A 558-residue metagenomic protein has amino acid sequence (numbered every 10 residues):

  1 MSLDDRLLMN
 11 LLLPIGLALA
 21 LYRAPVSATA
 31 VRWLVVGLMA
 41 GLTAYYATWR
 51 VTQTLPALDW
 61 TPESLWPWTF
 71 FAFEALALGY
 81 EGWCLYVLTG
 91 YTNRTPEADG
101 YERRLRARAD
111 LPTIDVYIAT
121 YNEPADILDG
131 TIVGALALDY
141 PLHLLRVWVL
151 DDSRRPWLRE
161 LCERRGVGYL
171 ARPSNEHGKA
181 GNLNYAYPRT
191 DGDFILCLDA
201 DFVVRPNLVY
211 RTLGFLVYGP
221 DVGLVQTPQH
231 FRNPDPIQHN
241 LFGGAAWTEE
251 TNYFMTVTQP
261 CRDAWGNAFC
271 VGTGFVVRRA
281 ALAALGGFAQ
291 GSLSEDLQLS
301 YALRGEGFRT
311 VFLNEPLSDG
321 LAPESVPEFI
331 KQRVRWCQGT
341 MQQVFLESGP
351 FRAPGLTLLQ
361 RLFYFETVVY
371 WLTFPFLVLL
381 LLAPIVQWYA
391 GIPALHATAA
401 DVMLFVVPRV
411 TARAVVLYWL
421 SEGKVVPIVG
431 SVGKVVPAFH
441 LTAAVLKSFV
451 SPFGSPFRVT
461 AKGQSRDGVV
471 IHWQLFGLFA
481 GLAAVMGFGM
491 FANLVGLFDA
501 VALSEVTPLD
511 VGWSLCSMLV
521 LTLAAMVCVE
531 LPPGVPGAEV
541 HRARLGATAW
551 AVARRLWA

Functional and structural regions predicted by a protein language model:
M1-N10, A18-W33, D59-L65, Y91-L105 (+2 more regions): Basic/Trp-rich segment in TM-proximal cytosolic loops or flexible interdomain/linker regions
M1-R108, C162, F363-T367, T373-L380 (+3 more regions): N-terminal membrane-anchoring/stem segments of glycan-assembly enzymes
V87, L170-F194, P206-L293, R304-G305 (+1 more regions): Long helical/loop segments within the catalytic core of UDP-sugar-dependent glycosyltransferases, especially the large
P112-Y117, R146, Q298: Cell-envelope/extracellular polymer assembly enzymes that use nucleotide-activated donors
I132-L144: Short, acidic, metal-binding catalytic loop of nucleotide-sugar glycosyltransferases
L150-L158, N175: A conserved acidic beta->alpha catalytic loop
G291, S300-D319: Catalytic donor-sugar/metal-binding loop of nucleotide-sugar-dependent glycosyltransferases
